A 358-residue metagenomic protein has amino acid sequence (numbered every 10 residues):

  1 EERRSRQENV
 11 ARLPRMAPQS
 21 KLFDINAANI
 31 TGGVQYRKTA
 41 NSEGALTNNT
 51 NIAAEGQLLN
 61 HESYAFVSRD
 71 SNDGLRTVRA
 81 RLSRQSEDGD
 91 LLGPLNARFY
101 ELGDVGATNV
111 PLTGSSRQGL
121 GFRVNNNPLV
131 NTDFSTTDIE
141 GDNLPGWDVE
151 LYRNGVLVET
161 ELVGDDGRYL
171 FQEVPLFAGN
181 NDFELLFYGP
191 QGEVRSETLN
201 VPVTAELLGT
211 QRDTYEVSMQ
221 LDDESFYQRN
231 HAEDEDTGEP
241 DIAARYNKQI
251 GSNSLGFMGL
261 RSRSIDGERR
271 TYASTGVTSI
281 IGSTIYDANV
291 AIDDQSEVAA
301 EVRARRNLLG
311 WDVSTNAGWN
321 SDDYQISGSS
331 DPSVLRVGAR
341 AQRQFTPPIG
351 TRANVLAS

Functional and structural regions predicted by a protein language model:
E1-D213, D222, G259-R263, R269-P347 (+2 more regions): Outer-membrane beta-barrel channel domains
T210-S252: Compositionally biased low-complexity segments at domain edges in trafficked proteins and select soluble regulators
